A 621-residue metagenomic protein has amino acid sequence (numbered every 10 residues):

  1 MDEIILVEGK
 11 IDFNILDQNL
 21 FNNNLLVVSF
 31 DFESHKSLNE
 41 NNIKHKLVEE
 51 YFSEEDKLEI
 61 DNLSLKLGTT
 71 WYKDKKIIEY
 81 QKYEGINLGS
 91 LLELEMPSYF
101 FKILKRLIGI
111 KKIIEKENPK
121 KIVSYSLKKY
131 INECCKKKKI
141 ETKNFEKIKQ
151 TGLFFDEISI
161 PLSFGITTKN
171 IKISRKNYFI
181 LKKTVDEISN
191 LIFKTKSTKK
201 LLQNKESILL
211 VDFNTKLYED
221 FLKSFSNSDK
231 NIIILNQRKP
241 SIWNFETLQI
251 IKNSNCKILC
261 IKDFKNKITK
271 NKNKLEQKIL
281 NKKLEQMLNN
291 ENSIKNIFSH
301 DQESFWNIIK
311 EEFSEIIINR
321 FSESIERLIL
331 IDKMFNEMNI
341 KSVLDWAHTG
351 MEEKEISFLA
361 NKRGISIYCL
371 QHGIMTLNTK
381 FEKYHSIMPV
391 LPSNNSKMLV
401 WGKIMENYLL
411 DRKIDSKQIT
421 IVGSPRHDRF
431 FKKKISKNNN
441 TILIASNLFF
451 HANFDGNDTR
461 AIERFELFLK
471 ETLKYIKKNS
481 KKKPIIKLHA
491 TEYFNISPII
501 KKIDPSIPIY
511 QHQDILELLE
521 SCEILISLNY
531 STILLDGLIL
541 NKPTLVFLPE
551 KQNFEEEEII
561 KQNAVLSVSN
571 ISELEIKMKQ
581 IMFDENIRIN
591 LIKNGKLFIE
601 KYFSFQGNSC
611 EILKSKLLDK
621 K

Functional and structural regions predicted by a protein language model:
M1-K621: Catalytic-core helical/loop segments in enzymes performing group transfer/polymerization on anionic/lipid-linked
